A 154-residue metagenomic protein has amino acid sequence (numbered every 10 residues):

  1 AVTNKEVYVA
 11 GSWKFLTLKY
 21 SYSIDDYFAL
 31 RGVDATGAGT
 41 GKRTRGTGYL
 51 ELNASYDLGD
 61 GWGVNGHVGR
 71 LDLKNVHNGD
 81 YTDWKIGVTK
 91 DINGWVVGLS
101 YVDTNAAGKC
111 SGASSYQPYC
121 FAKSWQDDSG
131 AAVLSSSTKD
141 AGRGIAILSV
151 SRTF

Functional and structural regions predicted by a protein language model:
A1, Y27-R31, L73-N78, V97 (+1 more regions): Outer-membrane beta-barrel proteins
A1-Y27, E51-L58: Gram-negative (and chloroplast) outer-membrane scaffold detector with strong preference for beta-barrel transmembrane
T3-V7, S12-K14, T44-L50, D80-W84 (+1 more regions): Residues that define the transmembrane beta-barrel architecture of outer-membrane proteins
V7-W13, L52-Y56, I86-K90, L99 (+1 more regions): Residues on the lipid-exposed face of transmembrane beta-strands in outer-membrane beta-barrel proteins
W13-T17, Y22-D26, V68-K74, I92-G94 (+2 more regions): Transmembrane beta-strands of outer-membrane beta-barrel pores
A29-R43, G108-K139: Solvent-exposed loop segments that connect transmembrane elements
D57-V64, N93-V97: Short loop/turn motifs that connect adjacent beta-strands in outer-membrane beta-barrel proteins
K90-W95, Y101, S124, T138-F154: Outer-membrane beta-barrel "beta-signal"
